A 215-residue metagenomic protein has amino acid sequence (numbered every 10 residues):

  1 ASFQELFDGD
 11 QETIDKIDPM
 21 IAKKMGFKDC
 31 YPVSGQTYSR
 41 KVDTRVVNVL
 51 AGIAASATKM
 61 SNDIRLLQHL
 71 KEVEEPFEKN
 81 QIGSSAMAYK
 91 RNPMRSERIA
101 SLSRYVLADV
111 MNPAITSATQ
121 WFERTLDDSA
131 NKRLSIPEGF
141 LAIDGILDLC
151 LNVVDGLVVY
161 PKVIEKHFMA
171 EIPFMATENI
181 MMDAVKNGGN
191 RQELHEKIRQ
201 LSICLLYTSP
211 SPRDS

Functional and structural regions predicted by a protein language model:
A1-T119: Internal glycine-rich alpha/beta core junctions
S2, E78-Q81, D127-A130, I164-F168 (+1 more regions): A glycine-rich phosphate-binding loop feature that marks nucleotide/adenosyl-phosphate handling sites
D15-K16, M175-N179, E196: A generic alpha-helix surface/boundary motif
E74, K197-S202: Active/binding-pocket-proximal capping segment
N92, G189-H195: Helix N-cap / loop-to-helix initiation motif
I99, I143, L194: Hydrophobic, well-ordered secondary-structure elements that form the walls of internal hydrophobic environments
Y105-N187: Long, amphipathic alpha-helical stalk/connector segments used for oligomerization, subunit docking, or mechanical
Y207-D214: Conserved small/polar residues in nucleotide/adenosyl-binding loops
